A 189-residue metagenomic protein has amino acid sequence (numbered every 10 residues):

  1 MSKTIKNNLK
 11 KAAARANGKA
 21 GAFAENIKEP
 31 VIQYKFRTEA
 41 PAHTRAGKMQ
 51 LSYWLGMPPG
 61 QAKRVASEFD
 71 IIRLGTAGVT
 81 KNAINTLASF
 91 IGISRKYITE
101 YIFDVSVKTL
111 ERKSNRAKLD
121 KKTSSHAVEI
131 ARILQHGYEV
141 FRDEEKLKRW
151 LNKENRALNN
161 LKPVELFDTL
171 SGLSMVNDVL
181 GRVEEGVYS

Functional and structural regions predicted by a protein language model:
M1-S189: Non-transmembrane "mature" sequence context
